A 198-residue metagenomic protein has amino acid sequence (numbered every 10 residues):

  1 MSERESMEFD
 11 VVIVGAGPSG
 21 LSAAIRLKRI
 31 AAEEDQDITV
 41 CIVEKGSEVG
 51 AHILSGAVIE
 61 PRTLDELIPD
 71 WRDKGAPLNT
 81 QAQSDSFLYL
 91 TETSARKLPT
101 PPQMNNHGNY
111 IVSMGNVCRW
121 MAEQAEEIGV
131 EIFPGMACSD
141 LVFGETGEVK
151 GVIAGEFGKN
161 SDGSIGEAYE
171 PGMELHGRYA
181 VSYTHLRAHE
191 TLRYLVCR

Functional and structural regions predicted by a protein language model:
M1-S6, Y169: A short, basic/flexible loop-to-alpha-helix module at the beginning of a structural domain
F9, I38, R178: Nucleotide donor/acceptor-binding cores
V11-Q36: N-terminal Rossmann-like FAD-binding beta1-loop-alpha1 element of flavoenzymes
I30-A51: Glycine-rich FAD pyrophosphate-binding loop
G46-T91: N-terminal FAD cofactor-binding segment of flavoenzymes
F87-Y179: Feature captures the FAD/FMN-dependent oxidoreductase FAD-binding
T184-T191: Conserved small/polar residues in nucleotide/adenosyl-binding loops
L195-R198: Hydrophobic alpha-helical segments, chiefly the membrane-spanning helices and signal/signal-anchor peptides
